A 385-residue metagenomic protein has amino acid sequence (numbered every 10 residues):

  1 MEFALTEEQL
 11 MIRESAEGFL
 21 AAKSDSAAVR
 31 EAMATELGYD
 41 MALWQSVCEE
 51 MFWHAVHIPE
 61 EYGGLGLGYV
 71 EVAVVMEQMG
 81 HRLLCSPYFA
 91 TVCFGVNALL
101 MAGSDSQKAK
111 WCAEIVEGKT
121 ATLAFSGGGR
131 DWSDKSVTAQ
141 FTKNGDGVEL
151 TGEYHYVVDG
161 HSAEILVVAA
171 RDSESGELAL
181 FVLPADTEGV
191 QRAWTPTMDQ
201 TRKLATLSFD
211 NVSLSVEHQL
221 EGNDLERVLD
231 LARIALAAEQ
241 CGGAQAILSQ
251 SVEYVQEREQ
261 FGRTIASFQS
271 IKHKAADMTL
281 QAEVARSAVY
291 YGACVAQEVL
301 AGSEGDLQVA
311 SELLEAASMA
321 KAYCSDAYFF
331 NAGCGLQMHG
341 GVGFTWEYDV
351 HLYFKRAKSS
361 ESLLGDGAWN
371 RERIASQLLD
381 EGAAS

Functional and structural regions predicted by a protein language model:
M1-L83, A102, E114-G118, K143-V148 (+1 more regions): Alpha-helical interface subdomain recognition
L67, S133-K135, D159-A163: Short glycine/proline-enriched turns and hinge-like loops at secondary-structure junctions
L84-S106: N-terminal glycine-rich flavin-associated loop
M101-G103, S126, V168-R171, V182-A185 (+1 more regions): Short beta-strand-to-turn element immediately C-terminal to the catalytic PLP-Schiff-base lysine in fold type I
E117-G127: A short, Trp-centered hydrophobic/proline-enriched beta-strand micro-motif
S133-T151: Cytochrome P450 C-terminal beta-domain/meander region
D134-A139, Y156-V157, P184-V216, D224: Flexible, small-/acidic-enriched active-site or ligand-binding loops
T151-Q191: A short core secondary-structure module
